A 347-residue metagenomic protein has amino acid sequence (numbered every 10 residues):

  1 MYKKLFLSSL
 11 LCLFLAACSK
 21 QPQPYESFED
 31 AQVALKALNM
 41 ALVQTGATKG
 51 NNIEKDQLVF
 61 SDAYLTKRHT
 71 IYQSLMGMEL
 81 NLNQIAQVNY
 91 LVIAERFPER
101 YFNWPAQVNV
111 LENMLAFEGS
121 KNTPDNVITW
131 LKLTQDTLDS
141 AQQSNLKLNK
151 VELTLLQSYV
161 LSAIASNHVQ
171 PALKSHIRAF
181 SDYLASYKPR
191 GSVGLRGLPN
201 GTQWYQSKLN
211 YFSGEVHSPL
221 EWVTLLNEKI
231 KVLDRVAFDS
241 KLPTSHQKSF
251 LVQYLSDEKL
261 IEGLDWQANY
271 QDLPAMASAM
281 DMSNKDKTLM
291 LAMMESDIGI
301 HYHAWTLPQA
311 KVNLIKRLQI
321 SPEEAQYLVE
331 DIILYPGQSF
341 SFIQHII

Functional and structural regions predicted by a protein language model:
M1-F6: Bacterial N-terminal signal peptides that target proteins for export
S8-A16: Bacterial N-terminal signal peptides
C18-I347: N-terminal maturation segment of proteins
